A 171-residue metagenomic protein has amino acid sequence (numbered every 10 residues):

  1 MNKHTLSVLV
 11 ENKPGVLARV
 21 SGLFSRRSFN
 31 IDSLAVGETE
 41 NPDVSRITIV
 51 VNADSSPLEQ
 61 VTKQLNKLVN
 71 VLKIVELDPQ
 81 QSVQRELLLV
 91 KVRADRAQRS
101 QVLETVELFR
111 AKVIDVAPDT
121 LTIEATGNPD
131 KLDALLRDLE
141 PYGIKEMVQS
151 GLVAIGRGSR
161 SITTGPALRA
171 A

Functional and structural regions predicted by a protein language model:
M1-R46, V50-A171: Long, contiguous binding/interaction regions
